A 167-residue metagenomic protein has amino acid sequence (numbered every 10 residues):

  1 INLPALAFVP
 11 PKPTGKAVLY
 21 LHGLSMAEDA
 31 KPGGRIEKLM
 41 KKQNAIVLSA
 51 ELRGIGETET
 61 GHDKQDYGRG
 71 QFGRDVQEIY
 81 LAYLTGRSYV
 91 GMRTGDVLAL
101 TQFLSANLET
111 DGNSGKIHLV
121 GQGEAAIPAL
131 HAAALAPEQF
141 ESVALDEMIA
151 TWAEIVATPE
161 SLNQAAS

Functional and structural regions predicted by a protein language model:
A5, G33-G34, L130: A generic local structural motif
A5-T14: Short beta-strand-to-loop junctions in surface cap/lid or active-site-entrance loops
V9, I36-M40, A133-L135: Short amphipathic alpha-helices and their capping/turn segments at secondary-structure boundaries
K12, S25, E124: Short, glycine/serine-rich, charged loops/turns that create anion-binding and catalytic segments at active sites
G15-N107, W152-P159: Cap/lid segment of the alpha/beta-hydrolase catalytic domain
L100-A166: Primarily recognizes the serine-hydrolase "nucleophile elbow" in alpha/beta-hydrolase and SGNH/GDSL folds
